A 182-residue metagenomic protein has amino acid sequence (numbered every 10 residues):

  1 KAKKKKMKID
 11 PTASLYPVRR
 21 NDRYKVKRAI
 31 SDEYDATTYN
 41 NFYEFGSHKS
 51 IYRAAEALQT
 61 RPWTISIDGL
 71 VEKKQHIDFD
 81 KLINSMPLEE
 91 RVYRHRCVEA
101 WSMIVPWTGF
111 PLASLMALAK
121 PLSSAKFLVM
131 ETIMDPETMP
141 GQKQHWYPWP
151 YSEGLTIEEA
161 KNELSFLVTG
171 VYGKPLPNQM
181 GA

Functional and structural regions predicted by a protein language model:
K1-A2: N-terminal secretory signal peptides and thylakoid transit peptides that target proteins across membranes
M7-A182: Structured, non-membrane catalytic/scaffold regions adjacent to prosthetic-group chemistry
